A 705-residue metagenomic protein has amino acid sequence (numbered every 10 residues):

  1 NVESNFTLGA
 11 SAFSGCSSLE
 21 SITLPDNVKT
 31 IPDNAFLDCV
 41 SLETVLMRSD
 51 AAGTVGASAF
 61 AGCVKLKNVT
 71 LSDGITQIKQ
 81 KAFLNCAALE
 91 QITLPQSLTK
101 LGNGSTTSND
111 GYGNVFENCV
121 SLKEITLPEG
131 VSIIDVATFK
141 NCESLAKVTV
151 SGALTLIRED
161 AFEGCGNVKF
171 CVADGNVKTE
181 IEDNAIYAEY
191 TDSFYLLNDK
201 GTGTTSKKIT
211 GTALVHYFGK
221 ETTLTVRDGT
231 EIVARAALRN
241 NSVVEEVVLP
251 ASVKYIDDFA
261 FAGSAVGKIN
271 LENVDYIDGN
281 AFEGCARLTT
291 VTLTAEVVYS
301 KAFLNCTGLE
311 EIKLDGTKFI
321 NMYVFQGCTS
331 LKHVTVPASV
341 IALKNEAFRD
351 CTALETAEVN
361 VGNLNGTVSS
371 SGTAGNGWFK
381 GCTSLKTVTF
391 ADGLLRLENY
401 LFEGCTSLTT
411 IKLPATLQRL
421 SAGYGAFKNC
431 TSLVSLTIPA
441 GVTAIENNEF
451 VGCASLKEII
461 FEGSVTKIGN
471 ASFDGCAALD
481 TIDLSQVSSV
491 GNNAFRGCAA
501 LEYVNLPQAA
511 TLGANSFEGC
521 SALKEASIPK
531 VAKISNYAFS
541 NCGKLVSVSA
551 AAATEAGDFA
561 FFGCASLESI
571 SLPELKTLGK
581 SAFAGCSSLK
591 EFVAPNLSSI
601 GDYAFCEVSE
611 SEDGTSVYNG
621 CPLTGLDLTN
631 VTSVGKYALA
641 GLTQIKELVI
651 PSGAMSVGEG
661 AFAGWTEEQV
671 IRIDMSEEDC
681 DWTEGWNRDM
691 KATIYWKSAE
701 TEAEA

Functional and structural regions predicted by a protein language model:
N1-T7, S17-T30, V40-T54, V64-Q77 (+26 more regions): Structural signature of tandem-repeat unit edges
G9-S14, P32-L37, G56-A59, K79-L84 (+22 more regions): Consensus positions within tandem repeat domains that build extended binding/scaffold surfaces
T106, F662-G664, E684-R688: A structural signal for leucine-rich repeat
T212: Lipid-handling modules and contact-site tethers
A703-A705: Short, solvent-exposed mixed-charge patches
